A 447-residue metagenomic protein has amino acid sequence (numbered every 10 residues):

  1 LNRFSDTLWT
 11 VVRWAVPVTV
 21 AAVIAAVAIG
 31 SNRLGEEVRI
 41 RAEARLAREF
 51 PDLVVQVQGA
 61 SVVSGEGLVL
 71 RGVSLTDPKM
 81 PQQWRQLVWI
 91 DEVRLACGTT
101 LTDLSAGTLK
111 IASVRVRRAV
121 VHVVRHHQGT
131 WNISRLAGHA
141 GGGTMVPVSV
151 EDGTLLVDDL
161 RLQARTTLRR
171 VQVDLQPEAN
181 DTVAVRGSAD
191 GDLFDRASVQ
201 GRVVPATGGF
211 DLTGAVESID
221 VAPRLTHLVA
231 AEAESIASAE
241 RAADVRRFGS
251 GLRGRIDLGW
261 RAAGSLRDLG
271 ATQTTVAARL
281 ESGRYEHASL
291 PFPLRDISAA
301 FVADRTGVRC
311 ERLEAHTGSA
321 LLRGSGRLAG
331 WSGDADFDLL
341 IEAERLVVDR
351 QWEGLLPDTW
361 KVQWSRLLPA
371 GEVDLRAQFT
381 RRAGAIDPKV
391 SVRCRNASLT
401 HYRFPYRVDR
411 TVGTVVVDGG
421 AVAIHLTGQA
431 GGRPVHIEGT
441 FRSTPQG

Functional and structural regions predicted by a protein language model:
L1-F50, L346: N-terminal type II signal-anchor transmembrane helix that functions as the membrane-insertion/stop-transfer segment
R39, M80, L104-G107, R161-R255 (+2 more regions): Interface amphipathic segments
F50-Q58, R255, E372: A short, amphipathic edge element
V55-V57, L70, I90, I111 (+10 more regions): Hydrophobic residues on conserved beta-strands that form the core of alpha/beta folds
Q58-G129, L136-D158, L339: Flexible beta-edge/linker motif
V73, V93, G98, V114-A119 (+10 more regions): Solvent-exposed loop/turn tips at the surfaces of repeat/solenoid architectures
